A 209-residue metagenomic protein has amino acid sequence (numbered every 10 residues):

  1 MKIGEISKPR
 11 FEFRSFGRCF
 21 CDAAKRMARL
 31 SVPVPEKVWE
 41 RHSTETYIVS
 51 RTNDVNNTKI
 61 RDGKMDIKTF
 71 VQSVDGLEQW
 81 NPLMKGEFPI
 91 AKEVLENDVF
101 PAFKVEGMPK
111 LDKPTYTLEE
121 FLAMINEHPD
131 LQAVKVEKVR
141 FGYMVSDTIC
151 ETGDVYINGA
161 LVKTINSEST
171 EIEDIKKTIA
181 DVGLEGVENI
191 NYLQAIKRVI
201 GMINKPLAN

Functional and structural regions predicted by a protein language model:
M1, Y143-Y156: Short amphipathic beta-strand starts and helix->beta connectors
M1-Y143, L184-N209: N-terminal strand-loop-strand beta-hairpin
K8-R10, A160-T164: Short, solvent-exposed beta-strand edge segments and adjacent coil->beta transition regions
S15-G17, D154, S167-S169: Short, structured patches in soluble enzyme cores that scaffold and shape functional sites
D22, G76, L161, D174-K176: Intrinsically disordered, low-complexity acidic/polar segments
M65-I67, K163-S167: Intrinsically disordered, low-complexity regulatory segments enriched in Ser/Thr/Pro and charged residues
V139, T148, L161-K163: A short pocket-lining beta-strand/turn micro-motif at the edge of beta-sheets
I157-G159, N166-I203: Mixed-charge, glycine-accented linear interaction segment located at domain edges/termini
